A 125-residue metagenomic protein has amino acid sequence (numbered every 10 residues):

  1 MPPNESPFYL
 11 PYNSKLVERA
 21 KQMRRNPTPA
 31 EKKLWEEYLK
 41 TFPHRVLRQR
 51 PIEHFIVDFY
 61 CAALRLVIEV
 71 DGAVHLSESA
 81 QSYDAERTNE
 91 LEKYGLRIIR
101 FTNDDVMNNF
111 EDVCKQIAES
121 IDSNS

Functional and structural regions predicted by a protein language model:
M1-P43, N124-S125: Solvent-exposed, charged helical/coil patches that constitute nucleic-acid or partner-interaction surfaces
M23, I52-D122: Basic, amphipathic alpha-helical patches used to engage nucleic acids or provide basic targeting signals, exemplified
K33, T41, P51-I52, Y83: Short, conserved clusters of charged catalytic residues that mark active-site and nucleotide-handling motifs
R45-Q49: A short linear hydrophobic-aromatic micro-motif
